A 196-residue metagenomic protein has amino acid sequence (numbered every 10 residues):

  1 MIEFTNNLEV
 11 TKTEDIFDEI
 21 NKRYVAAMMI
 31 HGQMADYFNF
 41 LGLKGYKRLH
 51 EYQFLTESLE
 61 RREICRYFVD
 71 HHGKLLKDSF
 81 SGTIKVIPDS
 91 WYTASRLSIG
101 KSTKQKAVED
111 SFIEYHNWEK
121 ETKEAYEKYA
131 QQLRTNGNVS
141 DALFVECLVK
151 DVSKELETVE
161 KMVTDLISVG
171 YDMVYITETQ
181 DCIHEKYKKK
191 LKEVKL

Functional and structural regions predicted by a protein language model:
M1-L196: Iron-associated oxidoreductase/ferritin-like identity signal
